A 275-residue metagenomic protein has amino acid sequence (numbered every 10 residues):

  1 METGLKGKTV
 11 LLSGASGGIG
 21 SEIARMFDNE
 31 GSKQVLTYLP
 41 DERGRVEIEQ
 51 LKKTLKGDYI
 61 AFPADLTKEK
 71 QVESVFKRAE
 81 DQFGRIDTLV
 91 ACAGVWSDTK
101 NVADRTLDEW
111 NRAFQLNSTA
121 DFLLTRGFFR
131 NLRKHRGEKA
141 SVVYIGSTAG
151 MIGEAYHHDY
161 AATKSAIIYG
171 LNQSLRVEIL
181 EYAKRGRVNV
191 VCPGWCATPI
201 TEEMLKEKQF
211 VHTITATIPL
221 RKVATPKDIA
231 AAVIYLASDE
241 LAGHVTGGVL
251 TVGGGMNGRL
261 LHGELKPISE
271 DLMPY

Functional and structural regions predicted by a protein language model:
S16-G17, P40: Conserved glycine-rich cofactor-binding loop
E30-I48: Conserved glycine-rich Rossmann-like NAD(P)H-binding loop of the short-chain dehydrogenase/reductase
F83-G84, V223-V252, N257: C-terminal substrate-recognition "lid" of short-chain dehydrogenase/reductases
T99, L241, T246-Y275: Short C-terminal tail/terminal secondary-structure segment of NAD(P)H-dependent dehydrogenase/reductase domains
K100-V102, E109-F114, I214: Substrate-binding pocket helix/loop in short-chain dehydrogenase/reductase
R105, G153-S165, S174: Active-site loop-to-helix junction immediately N-terminal to the catalytic Tyr of the SDR YXXXK motif in Rossmann-fold
S147: Residue(s) in the substrate-gating loop at a strand-loop-helix junction that position the organic substrate next
